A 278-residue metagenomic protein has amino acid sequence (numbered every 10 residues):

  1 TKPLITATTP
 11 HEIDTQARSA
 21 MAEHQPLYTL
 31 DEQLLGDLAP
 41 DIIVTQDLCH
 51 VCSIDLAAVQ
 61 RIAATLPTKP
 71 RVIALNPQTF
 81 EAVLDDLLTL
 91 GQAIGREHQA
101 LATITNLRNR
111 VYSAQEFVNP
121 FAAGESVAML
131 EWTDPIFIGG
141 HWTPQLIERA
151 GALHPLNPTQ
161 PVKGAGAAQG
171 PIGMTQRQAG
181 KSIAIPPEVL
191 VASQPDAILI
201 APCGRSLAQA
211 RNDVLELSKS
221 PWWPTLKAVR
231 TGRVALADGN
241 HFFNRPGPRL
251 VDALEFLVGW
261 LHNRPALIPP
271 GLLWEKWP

Functional and structural regions predicted by a protein language model:
T1-P278: N-terminal ligand-binding lobe of clamshell/alpha-beta domains
